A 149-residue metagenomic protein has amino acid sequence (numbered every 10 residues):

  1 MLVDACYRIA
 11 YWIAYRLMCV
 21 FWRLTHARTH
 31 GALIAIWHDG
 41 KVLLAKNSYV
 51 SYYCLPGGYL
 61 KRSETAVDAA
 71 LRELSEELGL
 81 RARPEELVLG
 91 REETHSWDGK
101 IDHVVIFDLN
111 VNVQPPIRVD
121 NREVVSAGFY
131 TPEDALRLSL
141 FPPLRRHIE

Functional and structural regions predicted by a protein language model:
M1-L33: Acidic, metal-coordinating catalytic segment for phosphate/diphosphate chemistry, firing primarily on the Nudix
H30-A32, G40, D102-V105, V125: Change "...and in nucleic-acid phosphodiester-cleaving endonucleases..." to "...and in nucleic-acid processing enzymes
W37-E77: Conserved Nudix-box catalytic region and its N-terminal flanking loop in Nudix hydrolases and closely related
D39-K41, N110-P115, P132-D134: Short loop segments at secondary-structure junctions
S51-Y52, N121-E149: Nudix hydrolase/Nudix homology domain
G79-L80, F129: Glycine-centered C-terminal helix-capping/turn motifs at helix ends
R81-R91: A short coil-to-beta-strand element that immediately follows conserved catalytic motifs
E93-P116, G128: Active-site-adjacent beta-strand/loop module that shapes the phosphate/pyrophosphate-binding cleft
